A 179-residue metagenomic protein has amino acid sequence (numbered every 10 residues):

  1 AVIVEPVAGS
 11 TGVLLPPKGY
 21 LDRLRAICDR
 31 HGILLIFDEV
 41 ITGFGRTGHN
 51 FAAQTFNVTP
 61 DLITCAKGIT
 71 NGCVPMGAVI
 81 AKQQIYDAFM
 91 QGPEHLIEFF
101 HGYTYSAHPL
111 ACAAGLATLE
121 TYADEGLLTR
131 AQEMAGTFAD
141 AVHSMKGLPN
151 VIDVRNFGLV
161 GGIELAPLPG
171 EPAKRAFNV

Functional and structural regions predicted by a protein language model:
A1-V179: Conserved N-terminal phosphate-binding loop of PLP-dependent enzymes in the Aspartate aminotransferase
